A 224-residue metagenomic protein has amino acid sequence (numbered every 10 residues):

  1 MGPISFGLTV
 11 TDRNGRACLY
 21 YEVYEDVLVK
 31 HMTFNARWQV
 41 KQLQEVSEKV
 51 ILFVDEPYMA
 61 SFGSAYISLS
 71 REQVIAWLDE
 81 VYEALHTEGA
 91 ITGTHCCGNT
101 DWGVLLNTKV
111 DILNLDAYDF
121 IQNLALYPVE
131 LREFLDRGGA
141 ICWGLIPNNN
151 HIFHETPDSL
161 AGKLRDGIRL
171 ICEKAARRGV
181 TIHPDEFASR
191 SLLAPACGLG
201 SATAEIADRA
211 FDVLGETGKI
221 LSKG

Functional and structural regions predicted by a protein language model:
M1-G7, P57-Y58, G98-T100: Short glycine-enriched loops at secondary-structure junctions
M1-K41, L69: Active-site-proximal, glycine-rich beta->alpha crossover segments in alpha/beta enzymes that shape flexible
V27-L28, S70, A90-G98, D111-L124: Catalytic beta/alpha-barrel core
M32, E56, L105, L193: Conserved, mostly hydrophobic/aromatic
V50-E56, H86-T100: Aromatic-lined carbohydrate-recognition surfaces of secreted/lumenal glycan-active proteins
G63-R71, I75, G98-K109, Y127-L131: Distinct, well-ordered alpha-helical segments
E72-G89, L135, K219: Alpha-helix-loop-beta-strand connector modules within alpha/beta enzyme cores
D111-G224: Catalytic-face loop-and-helix region of soluble metabolic enzyme cores
